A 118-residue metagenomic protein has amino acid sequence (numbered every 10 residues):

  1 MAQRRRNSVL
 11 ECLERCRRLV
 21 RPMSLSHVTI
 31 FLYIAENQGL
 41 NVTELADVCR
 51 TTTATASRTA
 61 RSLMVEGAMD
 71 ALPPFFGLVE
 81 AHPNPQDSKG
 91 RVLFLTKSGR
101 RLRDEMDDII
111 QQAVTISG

Functional and structural regions predicted by a protein language model:
R4-V20: Short, Lys/Arg-enriched N-terminal segment that forms or immediately precedes the first helix of a structured domain
C12, K97-G118: Amphipathic alpha-helical dimerization/coiled-coil segments that flank or bridge DNA-binding/regulatory modules
V20-H27: Short helix-coil-helix linker/hinge
V28-L32: Pre-recognition alpha-helix immediately N-terminal to the DNA-recognition helix within helix-turn-helix or winged-helix
N37-N41: Short capping segments at the starts of secondary-structure elements
E44-D47: A short acidic, leucine-rich amphipathic alpha-helix
N84-R103: Basic, amphipathic "hinge/linker" alpha-helix immediately C-terminal to the N-terminal HTH DNA-binding motif
